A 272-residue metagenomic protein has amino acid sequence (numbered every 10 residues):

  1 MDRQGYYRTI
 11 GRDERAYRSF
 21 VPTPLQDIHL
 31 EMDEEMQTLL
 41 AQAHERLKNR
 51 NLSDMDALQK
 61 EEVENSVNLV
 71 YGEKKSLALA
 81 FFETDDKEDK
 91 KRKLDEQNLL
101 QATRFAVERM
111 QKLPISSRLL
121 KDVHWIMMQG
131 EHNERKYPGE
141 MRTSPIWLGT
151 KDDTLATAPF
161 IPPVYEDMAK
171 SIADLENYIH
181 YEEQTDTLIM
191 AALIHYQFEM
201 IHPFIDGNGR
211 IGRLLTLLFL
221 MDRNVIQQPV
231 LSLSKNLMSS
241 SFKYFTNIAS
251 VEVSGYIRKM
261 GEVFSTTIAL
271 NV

Functional and structural regions predicted by a protein language model:
M1-V272: FIC/Doc superfamily catalytic core
